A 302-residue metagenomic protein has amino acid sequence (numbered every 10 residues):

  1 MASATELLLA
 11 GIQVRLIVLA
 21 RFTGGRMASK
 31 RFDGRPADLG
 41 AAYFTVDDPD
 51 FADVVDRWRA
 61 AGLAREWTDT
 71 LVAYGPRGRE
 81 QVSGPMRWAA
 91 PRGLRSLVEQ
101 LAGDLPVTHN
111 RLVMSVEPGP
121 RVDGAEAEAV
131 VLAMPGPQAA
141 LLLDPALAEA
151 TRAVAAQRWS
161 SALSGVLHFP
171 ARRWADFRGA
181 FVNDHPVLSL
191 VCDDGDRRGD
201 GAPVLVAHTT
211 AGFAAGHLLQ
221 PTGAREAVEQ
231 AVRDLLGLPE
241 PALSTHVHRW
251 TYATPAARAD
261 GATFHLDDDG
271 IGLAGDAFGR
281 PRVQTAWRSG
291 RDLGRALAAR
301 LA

Functional and structural regions predicted by a protein language model:
T5-F32: Glycine-rich FAD pyrophosphate-binding loop
G24, G34, A127-R178, L238-E240: Central helical "cap/lid" subdomain
A28-L71: N-terminal FAD cofactor-binding segment of flavoenzymes
Y43-F51, T68, V72-Q100, L218-A227: Short beta-strand to alpha-helix junction loop
H109-R121: A conserved short coil-to-beta-strand element within the FAD-binding core of flavoproteins
V166-L218, A227-A231, L235-L236: Active-site substrate-recognition segment that forms the wall of the catalytic cavity or substrate channel
E226, V232-D269: Flavin (FAD/FMN) cofactor-binding core of flavoprotein oxidoreductases
A262-G294: Short FAD-binding loop at a beta-strand-to-alpha-helix junction that anchors the flavin cofactor in diverse
